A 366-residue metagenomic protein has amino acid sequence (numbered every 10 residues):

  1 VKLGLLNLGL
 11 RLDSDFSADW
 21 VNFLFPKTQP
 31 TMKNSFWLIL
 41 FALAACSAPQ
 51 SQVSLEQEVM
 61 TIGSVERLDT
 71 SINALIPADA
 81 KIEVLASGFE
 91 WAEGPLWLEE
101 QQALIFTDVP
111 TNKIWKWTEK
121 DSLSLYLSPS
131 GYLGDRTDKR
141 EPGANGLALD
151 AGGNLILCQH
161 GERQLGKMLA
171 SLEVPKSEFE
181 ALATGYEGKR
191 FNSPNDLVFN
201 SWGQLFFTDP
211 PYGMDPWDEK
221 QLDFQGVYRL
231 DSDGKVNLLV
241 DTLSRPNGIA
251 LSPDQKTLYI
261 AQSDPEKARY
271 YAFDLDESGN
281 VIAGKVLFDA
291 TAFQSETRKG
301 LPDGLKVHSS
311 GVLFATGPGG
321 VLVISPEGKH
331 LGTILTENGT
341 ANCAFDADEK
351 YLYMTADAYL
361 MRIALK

Functional and structural regions predicted by a protein language model:
K27, M32-S35: Positively charged n-region of N-terminal signal peptides that target proteins for export
L40-S47: Hydrophobic h-region of N-terminal signal peptides that target proteins for export in Gram-negative bacteria
S47-K366: Sequence-structural signature of mature extracellular/luminal beta-sheet repeat domains, prominently beta-propellers
